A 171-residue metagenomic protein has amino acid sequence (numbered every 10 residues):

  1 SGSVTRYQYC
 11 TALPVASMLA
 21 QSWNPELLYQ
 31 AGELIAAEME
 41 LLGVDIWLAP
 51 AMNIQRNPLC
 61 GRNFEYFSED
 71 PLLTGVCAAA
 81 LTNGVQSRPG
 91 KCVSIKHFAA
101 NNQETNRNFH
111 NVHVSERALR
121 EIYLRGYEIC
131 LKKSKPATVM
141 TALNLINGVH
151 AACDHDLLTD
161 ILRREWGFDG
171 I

Functional and structural regions predicted by a protein language model:
S1-I171: Glycoside hydrolase catalytic-domain context in secreted enzymes
